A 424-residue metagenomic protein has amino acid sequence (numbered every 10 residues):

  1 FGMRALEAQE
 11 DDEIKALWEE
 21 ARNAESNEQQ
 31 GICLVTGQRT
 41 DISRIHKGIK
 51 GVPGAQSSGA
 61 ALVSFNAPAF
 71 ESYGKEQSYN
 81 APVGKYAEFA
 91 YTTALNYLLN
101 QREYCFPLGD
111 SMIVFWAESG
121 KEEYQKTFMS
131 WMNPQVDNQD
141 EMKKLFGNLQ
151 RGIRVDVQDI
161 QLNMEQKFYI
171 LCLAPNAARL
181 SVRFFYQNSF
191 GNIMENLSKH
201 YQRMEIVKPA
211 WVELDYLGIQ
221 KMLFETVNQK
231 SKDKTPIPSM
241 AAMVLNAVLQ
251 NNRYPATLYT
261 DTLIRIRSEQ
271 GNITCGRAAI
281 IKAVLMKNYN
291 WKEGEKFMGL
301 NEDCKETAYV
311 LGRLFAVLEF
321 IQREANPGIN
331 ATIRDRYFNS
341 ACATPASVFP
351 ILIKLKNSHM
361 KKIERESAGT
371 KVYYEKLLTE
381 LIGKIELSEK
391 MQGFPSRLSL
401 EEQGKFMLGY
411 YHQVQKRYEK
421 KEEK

Functional and structural regions predicted by a protein language model:
F1-I14, T40-K424: Extended alpha-helical scaffolding segments
D11-E25: Short, intrinsically disordered, charge-biased short linear motifs at domain edges
E25-G31: Short metal-coordination and nucleic-acid-contact micro-motifs, chiefly zinc-binding Cys/His arrays
T36: Short Cys/His-rich metal-coordination motifs, predominantly Zn2+-binding knuckles/fingers
